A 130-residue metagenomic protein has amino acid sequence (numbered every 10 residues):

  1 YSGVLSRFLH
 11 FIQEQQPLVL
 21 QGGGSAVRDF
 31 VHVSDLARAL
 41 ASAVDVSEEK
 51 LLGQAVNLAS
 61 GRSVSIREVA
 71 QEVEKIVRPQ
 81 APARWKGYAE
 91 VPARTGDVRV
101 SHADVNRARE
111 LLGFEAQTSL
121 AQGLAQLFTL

Functional and structural regions predicted by a protein language model:
Y1-V4: Flexible, glycine-rich beta-alpha linker
H10-L130: C-terminal substrate-binding subdomain of Rossmann-fold SDR/epimerase-dehydratase oxidoreductases
